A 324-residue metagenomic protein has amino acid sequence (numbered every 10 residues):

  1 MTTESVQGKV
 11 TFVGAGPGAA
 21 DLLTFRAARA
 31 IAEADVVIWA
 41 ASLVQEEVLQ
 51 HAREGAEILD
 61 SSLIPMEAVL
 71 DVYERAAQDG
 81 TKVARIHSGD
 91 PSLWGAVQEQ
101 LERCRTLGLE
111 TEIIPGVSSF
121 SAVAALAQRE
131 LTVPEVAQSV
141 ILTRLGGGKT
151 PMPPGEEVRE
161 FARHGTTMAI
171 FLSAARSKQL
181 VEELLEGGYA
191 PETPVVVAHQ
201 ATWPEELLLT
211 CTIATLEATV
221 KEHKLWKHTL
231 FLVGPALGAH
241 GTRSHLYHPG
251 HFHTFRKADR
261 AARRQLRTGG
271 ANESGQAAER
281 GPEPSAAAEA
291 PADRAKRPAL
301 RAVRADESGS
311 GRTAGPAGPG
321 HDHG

Functional and structural regions predicted by a protein language model:
M1-V117, A122: Class I S-adenosyl-L-methionine
T2, Q7-F12, D79-V83, G147-G324: A contiguous loop/helix-start segment that scaffolds small-molecule binding in enzyme catalytic cores
Q45-E46, M66-E67, S118-A122, S139-L142 (+3 more regions): Short gly/pro/ser/thr-enriched loop/turn and capping motifs at secondary-structure boundaries
G55-E57, E102, R129-P134, G187 (+1 more regions): Short, hinge-like loop/turn segments at secondary-structure boundaries
I113, L131-Q138, A190-V195: Short, structured loop/turn "capping" segments at alpha-beta junctions
S121-R129, E206-T210: Glycine-rich, charge-decorated loop segments at or immediately adjacent to ligand/cofactor-binding or catalytic sites
A125-E160: Anionic-ligand binding region
